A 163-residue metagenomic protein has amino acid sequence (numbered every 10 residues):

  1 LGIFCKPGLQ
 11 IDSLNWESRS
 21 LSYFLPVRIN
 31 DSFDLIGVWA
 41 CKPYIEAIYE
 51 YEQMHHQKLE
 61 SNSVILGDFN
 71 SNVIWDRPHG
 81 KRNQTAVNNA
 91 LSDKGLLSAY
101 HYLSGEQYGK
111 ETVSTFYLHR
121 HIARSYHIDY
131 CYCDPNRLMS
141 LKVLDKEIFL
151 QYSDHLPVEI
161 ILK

Functional and structural regions predicted by a protein language model:
L1-D12, N30, E111, Y117-M139 (+1 more regions): Conserved beta strand-loop-helix elements of the APE1-like EEP
L1-P43: Structured beta-strand-rich core segments of catalytic domains in phosphoester-bond hydrolases
G8-S18, L96-Y102, L138-I148: Short secondary-structure junctions
Y23-L25, I128, K146-E147, L156: Residue-level marker for the onset of beta-strands and adjacent loop->beta junctions in well-ordered domains
A40, F69, L156: Active-site metal-binding loops of divalent metal-dependent hydrolases
I48-I128: Metal-dependent phosphoesterases centered on the DNase I-like endonuclease/exonuclease/phosphatase
L118-H121, E147-Q151: Short proline/glycine-enriched turn/loop segments at secondary-structure junctions
Q151-K163: Surface polyanion/phosphate-binding segment centered on an Asp-His-Pro turn
